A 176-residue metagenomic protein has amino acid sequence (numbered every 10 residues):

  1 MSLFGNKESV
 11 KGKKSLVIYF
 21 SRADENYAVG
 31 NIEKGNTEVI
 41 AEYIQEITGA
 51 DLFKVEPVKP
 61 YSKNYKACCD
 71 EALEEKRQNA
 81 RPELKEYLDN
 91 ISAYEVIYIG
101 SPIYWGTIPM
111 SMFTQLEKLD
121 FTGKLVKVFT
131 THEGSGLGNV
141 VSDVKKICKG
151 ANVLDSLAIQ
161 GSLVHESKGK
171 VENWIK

Functional and structural regions predicted by a protein language model:
S2-V96, G106, F113, G169-K176: N-terminal beta1-alpha1-beta2 submodule of the flavodoxin-like/Rossmannoid cofactor-binding fold
V10, E117-G123, I147-C148: Short, conserved loop/helix-junction motifs that constitute active-site signature segments in enzyme catalytic cores
Y94-E95, G123, A151: Short, well-ordered alpha-helix to beta-strand connector turns
S101-P102: Glycine-rich, N-terminal phosphate-binding loop of Rossmann-like dinucleotide-binding domains
T130-S135: Short beta-alpha junction loops
N139-C148: Short, aromatic/basic amphipathic alpha-helical patches
N152-K176: Glycine-rich phosphate/pyrophosphate-binding loop and the adjoining helix
